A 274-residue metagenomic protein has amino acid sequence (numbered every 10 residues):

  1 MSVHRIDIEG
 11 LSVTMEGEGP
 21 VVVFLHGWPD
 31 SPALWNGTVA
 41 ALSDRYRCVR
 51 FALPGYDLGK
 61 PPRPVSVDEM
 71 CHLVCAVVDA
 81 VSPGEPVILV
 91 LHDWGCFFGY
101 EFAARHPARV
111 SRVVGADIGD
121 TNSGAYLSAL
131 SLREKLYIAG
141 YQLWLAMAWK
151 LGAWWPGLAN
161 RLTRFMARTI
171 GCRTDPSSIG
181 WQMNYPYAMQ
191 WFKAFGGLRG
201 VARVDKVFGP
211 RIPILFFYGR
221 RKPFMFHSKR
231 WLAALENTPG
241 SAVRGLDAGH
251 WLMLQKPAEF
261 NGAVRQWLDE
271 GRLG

Functional and structural regions predicted by a protein language model:
R5-E16: A short loop-to-beta-strand scaffold at the N-terminal edge of the catalytic core in hydrolase folds
T14-K60: Conserved HGGG/HGGXW glycine-rich cap/lid loop of the alpha/beta-hydrolase fold
L34, E69, L73, E259 (+1 more regions): Charged catalytic carboxylate motif
T38, F102, A263-W267: Hydrophobic residues on the short alpha-helix immediately C-terminal to a glycine-rich phosphate/catalytic loop
V49, Y56-I88, W94-R244, M253: Flexible "cap/lid" subdomain of the alpha/beta-hydrolase fold that forms the substrate-access gate
V77-V81, A263-G274: C-terminal alpha-helix
A248-P257, N261: Catalytic histidine-centered segment of alpha/beta-hydrolase-like enzymes
